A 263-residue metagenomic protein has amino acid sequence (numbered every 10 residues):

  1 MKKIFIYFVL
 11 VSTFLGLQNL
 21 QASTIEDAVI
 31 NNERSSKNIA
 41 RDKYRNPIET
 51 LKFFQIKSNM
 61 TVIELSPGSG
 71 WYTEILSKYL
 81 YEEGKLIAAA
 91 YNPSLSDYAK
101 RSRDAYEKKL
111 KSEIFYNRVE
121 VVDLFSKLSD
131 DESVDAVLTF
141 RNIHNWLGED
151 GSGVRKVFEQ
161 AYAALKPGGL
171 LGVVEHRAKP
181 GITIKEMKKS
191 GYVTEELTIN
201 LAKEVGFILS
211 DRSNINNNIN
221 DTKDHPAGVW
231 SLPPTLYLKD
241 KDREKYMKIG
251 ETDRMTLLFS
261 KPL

Functional and structural regions predicted by a protein language model:
I25-K57: Class I SAM-dependent methyltransferase Rossmann-like catalytic core, especially the SAM/SAH-binding loop
S58-G68: Conserved class I S-adenosyl-L-methionine
G70-E74: Glycine-rich SAM-binding Motif I of class I
S77, G153-P167: A short glycine-rich, Lys/Arg-flanked "PGG" loop and its adjoining helix->strand segment in the class I
K127-L138: A short acidic, Gly/Pro-enriched loop at the edge of an enzyme's catalytic core that lines a small-molecule cofactor
G168-H176: Conserved beta-strand signature within the Rossmann-like core of class I S-adenosyl-L-methionine
I184-R212: Conserved Class I S-adenosyl-L-methionine
E244-L263: C-terminal lobe and adjacent flexible extensions of AdoMet/dcAdoMet transferase-like proteins
